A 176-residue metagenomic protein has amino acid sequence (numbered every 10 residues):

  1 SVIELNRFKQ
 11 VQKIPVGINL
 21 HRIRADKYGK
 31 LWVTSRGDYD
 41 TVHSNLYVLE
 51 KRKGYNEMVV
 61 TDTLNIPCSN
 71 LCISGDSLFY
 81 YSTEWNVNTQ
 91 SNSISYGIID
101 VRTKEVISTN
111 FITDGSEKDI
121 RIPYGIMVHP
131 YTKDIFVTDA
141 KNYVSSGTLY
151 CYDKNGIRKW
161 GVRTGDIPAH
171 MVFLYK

Functional and structural regions predicted by a protein language model:
S1-K176: Predominantly soluble domains enriched in secretory-pathway, periplasmic, or organellar proteins
